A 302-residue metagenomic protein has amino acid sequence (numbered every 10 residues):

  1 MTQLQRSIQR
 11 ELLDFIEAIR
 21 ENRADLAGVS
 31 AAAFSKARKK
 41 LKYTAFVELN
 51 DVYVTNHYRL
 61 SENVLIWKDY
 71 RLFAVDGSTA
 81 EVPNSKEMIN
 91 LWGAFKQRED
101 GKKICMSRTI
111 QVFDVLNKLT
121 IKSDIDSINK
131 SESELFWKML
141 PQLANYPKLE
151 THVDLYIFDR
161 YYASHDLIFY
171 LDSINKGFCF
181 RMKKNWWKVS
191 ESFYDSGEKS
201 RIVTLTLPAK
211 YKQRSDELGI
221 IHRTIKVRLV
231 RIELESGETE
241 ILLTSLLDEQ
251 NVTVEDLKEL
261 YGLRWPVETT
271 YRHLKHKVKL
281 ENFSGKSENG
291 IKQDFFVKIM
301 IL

Functional and structural regions predicted by a protein language model:
M1-L12, F34, R38-L41, A45-V52 (+3 more regions): Single, function-defining residue in the core of a domain
L4, L26, N63-V64: Short secondary-structure boundary/capping segments within folded domains
I8-D25: DNA-recognition alpha helix
E17, N63, V254-E255: Short hydrophobic/aromatic segments of transmembrane alpha-helices and their interfaces
V29: Pyridoxal 5′-phosphate
V54-E62: A short, well-structured juxtamembrane/interface segment
A94: Short, positively charged patches
